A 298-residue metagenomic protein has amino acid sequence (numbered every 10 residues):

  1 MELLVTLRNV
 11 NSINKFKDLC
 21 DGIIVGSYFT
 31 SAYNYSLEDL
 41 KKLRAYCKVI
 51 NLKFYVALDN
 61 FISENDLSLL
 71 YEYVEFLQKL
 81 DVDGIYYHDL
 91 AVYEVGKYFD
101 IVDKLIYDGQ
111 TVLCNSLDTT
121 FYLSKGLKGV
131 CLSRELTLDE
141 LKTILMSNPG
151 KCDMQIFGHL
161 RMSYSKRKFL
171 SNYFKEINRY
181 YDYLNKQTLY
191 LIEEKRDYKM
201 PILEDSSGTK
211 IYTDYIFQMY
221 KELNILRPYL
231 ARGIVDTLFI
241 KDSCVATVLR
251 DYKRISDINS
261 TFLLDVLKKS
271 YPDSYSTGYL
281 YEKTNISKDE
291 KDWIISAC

Functional and structural regions predicted by a protein language model:
M1-D118, C131-C298: Active-site pocket-lining/capping segments in soluble small-molecule metabolic enzymes
G126-L127: As written
